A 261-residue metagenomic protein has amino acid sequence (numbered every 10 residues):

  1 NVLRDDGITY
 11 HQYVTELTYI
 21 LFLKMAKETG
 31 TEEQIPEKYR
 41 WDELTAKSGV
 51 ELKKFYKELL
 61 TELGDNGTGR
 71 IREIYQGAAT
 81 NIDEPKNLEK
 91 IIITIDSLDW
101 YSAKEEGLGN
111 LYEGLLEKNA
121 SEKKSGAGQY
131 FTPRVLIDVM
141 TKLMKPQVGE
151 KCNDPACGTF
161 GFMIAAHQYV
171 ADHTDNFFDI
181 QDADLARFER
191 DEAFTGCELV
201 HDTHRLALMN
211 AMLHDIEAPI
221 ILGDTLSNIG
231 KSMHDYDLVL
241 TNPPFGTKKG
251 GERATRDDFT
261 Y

Functional and structural regions predicted by a protein language model:
N1-V148, P219-G230: Non-catalytic, mostly N-terminal accessory regions of nucleic-acid modification and defense proteins
G126-T241, G246-K248, R253, D257: Conserved S-adenosyl-L-methionine
T260-Y261: A short, charged helix-loop
